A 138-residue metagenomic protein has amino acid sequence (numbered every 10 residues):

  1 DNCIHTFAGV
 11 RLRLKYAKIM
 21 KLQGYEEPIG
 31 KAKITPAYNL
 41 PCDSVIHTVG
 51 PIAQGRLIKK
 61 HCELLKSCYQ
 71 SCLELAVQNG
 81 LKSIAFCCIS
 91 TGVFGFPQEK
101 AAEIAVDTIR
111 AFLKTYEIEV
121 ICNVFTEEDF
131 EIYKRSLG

Functional and structural regions predicted by a protein language model:
D1-G138: Macrodomain-like recognition of ADP-ribose-binding/processing modules
